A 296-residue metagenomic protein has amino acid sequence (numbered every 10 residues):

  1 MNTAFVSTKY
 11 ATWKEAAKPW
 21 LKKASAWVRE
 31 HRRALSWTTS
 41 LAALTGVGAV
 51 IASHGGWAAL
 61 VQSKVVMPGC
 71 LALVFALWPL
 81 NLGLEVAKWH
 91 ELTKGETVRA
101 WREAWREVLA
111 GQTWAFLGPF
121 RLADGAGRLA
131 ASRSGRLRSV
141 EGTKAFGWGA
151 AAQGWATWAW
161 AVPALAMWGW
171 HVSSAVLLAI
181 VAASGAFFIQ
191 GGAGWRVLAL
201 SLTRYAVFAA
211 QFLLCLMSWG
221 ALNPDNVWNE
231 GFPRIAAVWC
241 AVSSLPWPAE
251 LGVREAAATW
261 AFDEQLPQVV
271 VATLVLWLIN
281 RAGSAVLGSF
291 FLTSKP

Functional and structural regions predicted by a protein language model:
M1-A110, G149-P246, V253-P296: Predominantly cytoplasmic-facing regulatory/coupling regions of multi-pass membrane proteins
W105-R136: Extended non-transmembrane interhelical loops and adjacent amphipathic helices of multipass membrane proteins
L122, E250-V253: Alpha-helical architecture
D124-M167: Hydrophobic alpha-helical segments and helix pairs
